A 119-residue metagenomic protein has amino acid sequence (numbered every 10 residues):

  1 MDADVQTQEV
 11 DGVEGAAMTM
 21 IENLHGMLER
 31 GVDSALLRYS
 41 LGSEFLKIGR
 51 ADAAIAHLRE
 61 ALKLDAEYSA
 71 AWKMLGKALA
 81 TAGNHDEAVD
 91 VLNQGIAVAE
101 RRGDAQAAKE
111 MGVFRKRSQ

Functional and structural regions predicted by a protein language model:
F45, L79, G112-R115, Q119: Residue at a conserved register position within TPR or TPR-like alpha-solenoid repeats
